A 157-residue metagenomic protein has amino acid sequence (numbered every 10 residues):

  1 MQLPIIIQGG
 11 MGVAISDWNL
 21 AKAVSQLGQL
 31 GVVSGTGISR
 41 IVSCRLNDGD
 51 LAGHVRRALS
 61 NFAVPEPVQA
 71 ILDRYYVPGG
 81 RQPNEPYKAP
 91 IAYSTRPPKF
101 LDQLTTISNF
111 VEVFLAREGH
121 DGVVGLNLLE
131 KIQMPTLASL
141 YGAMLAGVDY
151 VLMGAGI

Functional and structural regions predicted by a protein language model:
M1-I157: Active-site entrance/lid segments in N-terminal catalytic domains of soluble metabolic enzymes
